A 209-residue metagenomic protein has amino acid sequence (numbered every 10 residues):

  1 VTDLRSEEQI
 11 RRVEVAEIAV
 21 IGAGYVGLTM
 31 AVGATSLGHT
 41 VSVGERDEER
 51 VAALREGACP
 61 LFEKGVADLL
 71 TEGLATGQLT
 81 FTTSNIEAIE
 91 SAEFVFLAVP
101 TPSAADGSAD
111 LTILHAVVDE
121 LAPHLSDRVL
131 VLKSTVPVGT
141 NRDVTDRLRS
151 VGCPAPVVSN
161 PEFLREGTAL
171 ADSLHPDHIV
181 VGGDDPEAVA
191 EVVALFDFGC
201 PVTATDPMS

Functional and structural regions predicted by a protein language model:
D3-C59: NAD(P)+-binding Rossmann beta1-loop-alpha1 motif at the extreme N-terminus of oxidoreductases
I18-V20, L130, I179: Conserved hydrophobic helix-helix packing surfaces used for dimerization/oligomerization
F62: N-terminal FAD cofactor-binding segment of flavoenzymes
V66-E93, S103: A structured beta-alpha segment of the ubiquitous adenosine-cofactor-binding alpha/beta core
L97-V99, S134, G183-D184: Glycine-rich, N-terminal phosphate-binding loop of Rossmann-like dinucleotide-binding domains
P102-E166: Rossmann-like NAD(P)(H) cofactor-binding subdomain of soluble oxidoreductases
T145-V158, A169-S209: Internal alpha-helical scaffold of NAD(P)-dependent oxidoreductase catalytic cores
